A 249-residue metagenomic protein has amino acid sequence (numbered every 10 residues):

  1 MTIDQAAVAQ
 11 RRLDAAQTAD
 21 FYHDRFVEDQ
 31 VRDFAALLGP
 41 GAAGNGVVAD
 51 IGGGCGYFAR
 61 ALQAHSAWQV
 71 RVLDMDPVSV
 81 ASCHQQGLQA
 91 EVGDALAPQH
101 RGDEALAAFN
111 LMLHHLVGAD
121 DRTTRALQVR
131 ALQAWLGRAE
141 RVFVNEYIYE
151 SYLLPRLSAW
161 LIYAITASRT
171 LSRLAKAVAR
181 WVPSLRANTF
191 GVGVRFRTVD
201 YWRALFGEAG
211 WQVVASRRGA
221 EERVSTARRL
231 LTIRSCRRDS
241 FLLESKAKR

Functional and structural regions predicted by a protein language model:
A6-D33: Class I SAM-dependent methyltransferase Rossmann-like catalytic core, especially the SAM/SAH-binding loop
A35-A43: Glycine-rich helix-loop-beta junction characteristic of Rossmann-like nucleotide cofactor-binding loops
G44-G54: Conserved class I S-adenosyl-L-methionine
C55-A97: Class I SAM-dependent methyltransferase SAM/SAH-binding core
A108: A conserved beta-strand element that flanks and buttresses the S-adenosyl-L-methionine
L116-W135: A short, conserved alpha-helix within the catalytic core of class I
N145-A209, V213-V224: C-terminal alpha-helical "lid/dimerization" subdomain adjacent to the S-adenosyl-L-methionine
S225-R249: Core SAM-dependent methyltransferase catalytic element
